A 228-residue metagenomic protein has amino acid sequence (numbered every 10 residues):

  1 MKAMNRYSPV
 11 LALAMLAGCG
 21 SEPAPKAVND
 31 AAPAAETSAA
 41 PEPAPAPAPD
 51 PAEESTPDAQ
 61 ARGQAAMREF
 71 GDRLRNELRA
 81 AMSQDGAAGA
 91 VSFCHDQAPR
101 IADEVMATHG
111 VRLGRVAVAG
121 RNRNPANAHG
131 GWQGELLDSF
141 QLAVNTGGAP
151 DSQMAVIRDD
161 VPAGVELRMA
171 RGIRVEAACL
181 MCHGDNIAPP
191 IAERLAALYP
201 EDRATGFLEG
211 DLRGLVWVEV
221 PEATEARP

Functional and structural regions predicted by a protein language model:
M1-A17: Sec-dependent bacterial lipoprotein signal peptides
L16-G18, A80, D185-I187: Short, exposed beta-strand "edge-strand" segments with a Pro/Gly-rich flavor and a Y/T-containing core
C19-P23: Bacterial signal peptide processing site
P25-V175, P190-P228: Extracytoplasmic c-type cytochrome modules immediately beyond a signal peptide or single-pass transmembrane anchor
V175-N186: The canonical Cys-X-X-Cys-His
